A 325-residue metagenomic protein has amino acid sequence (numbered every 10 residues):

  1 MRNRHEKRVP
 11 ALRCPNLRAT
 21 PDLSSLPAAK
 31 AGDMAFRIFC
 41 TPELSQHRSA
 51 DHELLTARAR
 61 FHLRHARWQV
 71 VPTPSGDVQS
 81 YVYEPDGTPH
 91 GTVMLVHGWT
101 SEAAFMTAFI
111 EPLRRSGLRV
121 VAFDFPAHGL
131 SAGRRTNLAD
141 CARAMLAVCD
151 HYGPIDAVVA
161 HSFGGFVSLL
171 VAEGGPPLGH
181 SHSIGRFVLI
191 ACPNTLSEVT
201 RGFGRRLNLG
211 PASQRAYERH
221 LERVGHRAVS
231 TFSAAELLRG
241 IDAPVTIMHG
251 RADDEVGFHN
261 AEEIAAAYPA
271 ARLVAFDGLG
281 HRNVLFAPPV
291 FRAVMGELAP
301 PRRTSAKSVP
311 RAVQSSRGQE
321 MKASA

Functional and structural regions predicted by a protein language model:
S49-P85: N-terminal cap/lid segment of alpha/beta-hydrolase-fold proteins
A103, I110-A132: Conserved alpha/beta-hydrolase
R135-D156: Alpha/beta-hydrolase active-site loop
A160, G164-S168: Gly/Ala-rich beta-loop-alpha elbow adjacent to hydrolase catalytic centers
P177-R227: Hydrolase active-site cap/lid region
G240-I241, I247-H249, D253: Short beta-strand/loop motif that positions the catalytic acidic residue of the alpha/beta-hydrolase fold
D254-N260: Conserved alpha/beta-hydrolase "acid-adjacent" motif
L279-P289, P310-R311: Catalytic histidine-centered segment of alpha/beta-hydrolase-like enzymes
